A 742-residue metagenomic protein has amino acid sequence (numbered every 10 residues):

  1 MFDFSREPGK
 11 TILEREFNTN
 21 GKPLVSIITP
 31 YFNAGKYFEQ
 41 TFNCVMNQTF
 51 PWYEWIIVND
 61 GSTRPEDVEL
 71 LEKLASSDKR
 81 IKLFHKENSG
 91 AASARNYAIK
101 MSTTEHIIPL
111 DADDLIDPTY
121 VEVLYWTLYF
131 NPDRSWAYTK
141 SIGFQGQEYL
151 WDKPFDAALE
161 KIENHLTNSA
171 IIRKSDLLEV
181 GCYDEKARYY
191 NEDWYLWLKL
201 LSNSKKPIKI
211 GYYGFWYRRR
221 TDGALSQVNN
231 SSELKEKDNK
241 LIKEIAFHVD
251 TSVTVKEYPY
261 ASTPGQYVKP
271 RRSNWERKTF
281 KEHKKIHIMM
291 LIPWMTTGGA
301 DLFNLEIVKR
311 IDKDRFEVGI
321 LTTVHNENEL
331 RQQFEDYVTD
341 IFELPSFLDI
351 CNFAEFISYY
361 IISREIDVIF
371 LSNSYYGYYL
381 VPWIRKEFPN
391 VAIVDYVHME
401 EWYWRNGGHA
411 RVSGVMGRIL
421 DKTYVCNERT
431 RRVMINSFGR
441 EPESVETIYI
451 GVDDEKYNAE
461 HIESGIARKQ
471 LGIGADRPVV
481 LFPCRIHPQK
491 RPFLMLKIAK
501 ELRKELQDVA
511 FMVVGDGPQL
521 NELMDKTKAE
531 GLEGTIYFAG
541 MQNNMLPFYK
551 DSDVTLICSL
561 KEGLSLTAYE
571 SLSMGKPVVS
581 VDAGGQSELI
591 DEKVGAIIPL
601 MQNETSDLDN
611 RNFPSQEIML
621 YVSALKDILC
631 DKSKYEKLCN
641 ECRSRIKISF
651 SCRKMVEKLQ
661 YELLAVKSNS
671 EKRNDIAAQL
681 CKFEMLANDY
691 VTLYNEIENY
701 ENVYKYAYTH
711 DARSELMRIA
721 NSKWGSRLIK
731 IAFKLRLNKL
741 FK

Functional and structural regions predicted by a protein language model:
M1, K672-K742: Boundary detector for helix-to-coil junctions that initiate low-complexity/charged tails
M1-C44, W275-K281: N-proximal low-complexity "stem/linker" segments adjacent to membrane-targeting elements
K36, G299-E306, P478-E501, P518-E522: A conserved mid-protein helix/loop that constitutes part of the nucleotide-sugar donor-binding site
N59-L70, D111, D454, P518-L520: A conserved acidic beta->alpha catalytic loop
K86-S102, D609: Glycine-rich, basic loop-to-helix element that forms the pyrophosphate-binding segment of sugar-nucleotide handling
T119-Y149: Conserved donor NDP-sugar-binding/catalytic core segment of glycosyltransferases
Y189-L196: Acidic donor-binding loop at a coil-to-helix junction in glycosyltransferase catalytic cores that engages
M541, L560: Aromatic "clamp/platform" in nucleotide-sugar-dependent glycosyltransferases that forms part of the donor/acceptor
